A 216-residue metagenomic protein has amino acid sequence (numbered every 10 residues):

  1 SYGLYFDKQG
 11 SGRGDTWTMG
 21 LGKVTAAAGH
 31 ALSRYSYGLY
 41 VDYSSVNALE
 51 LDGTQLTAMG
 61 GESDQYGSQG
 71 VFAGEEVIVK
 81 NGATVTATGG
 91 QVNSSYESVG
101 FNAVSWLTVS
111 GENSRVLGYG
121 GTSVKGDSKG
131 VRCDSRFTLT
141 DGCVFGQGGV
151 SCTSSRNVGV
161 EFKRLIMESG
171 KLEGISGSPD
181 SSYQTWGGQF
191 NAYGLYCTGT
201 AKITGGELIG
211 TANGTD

Functional and structural regions predicted by a protein language model:
S1-N213: Surface-exposed loop/turn motifs in large extracellular/passenger domains
